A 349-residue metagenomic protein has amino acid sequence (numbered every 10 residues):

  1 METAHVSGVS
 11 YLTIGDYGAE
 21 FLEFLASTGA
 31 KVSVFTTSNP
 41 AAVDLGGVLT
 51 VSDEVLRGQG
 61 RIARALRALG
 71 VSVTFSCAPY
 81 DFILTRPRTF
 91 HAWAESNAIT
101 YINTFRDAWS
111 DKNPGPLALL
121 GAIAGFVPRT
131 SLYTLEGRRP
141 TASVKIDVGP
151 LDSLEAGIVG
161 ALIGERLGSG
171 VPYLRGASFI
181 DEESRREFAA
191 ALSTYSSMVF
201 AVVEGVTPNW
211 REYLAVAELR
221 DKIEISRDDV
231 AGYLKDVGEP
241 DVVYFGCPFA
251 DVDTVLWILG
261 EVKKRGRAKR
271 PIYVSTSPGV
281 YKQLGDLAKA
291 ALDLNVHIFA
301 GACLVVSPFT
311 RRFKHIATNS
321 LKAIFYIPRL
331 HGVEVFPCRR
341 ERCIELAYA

Functional and structural regions predicted by a protein language model:
M1-A349: Non-transmembrane, aqueous-exposed alpha-helical and coiled segments at domain scale
